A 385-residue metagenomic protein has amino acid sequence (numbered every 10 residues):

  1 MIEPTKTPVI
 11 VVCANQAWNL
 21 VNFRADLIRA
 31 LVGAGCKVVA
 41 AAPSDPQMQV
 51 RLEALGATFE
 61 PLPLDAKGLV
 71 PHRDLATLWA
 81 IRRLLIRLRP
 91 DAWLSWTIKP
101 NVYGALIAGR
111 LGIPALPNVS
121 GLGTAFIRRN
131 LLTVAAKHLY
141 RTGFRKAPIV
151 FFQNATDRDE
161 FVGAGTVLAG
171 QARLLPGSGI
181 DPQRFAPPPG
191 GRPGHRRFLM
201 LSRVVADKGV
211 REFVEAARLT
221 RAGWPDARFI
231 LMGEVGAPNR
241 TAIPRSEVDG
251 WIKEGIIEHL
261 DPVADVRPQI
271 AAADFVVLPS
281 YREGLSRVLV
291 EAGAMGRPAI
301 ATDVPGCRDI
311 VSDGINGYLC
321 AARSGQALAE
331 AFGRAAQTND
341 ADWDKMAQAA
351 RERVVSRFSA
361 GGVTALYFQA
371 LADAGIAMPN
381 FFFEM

Functional and structural regions predicted by a protein language model:
V21-D26, M200, V205-L219, Q326: A conserved mid-protein helix/loop that constitutes part of the nucleotide-sugar donor-binding site
A41-P46, L201, R228-I243: Glycosyltransferase donor-sugar binding loop
E60, R141-P187: Donor nucleotide-sugar binding/catalytic pocket of nucleotide-sugar-dependent glycosyltransferases
S95-N101, V119: Short His-centered aromatic/hydrophobic patch
P262, Y281: Aromatic "clamp/platform" in nucleotide-sugar-dependent glycosyltransferases that forms part of the donor/acceptor
P298-A301, V311: Short hydrophobic beta-strand element within catalytic cores of glycosyltransferases and related nucleotide-activated
S312-G314, Y318-Q326, R334-D340: Conserved acidic donor-binding segment of nucleotide-sugar-dependent glycosyltransferases
A341-R357, V363-L366: A short, well-ordered alpha-helix in the C-terminal region of glycosyltransferases
